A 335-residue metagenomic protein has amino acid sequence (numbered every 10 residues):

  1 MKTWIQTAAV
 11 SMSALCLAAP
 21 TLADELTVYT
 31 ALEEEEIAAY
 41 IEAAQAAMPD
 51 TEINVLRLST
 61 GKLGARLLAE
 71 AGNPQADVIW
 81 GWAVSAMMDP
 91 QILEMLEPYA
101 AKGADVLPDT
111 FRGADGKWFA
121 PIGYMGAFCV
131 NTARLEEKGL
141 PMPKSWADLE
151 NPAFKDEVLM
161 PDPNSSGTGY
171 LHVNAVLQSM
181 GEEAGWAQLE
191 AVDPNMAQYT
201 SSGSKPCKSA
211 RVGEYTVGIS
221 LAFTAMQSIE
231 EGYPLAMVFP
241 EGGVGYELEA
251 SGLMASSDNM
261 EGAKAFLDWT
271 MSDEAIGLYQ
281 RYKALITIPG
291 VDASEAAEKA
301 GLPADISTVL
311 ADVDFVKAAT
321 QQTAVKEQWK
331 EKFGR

Functional and structural regions predicted by a protein language model:
A19-A23: Sec/Tat signal peptide C-region and signal peptidase I cleavage site
T27-N54, F128: Short, polar/charged alpha-helical segment
A31-A38, G61, Q75-E214: Extracytoplasmic ligand-binding site segments that recognize negatively charged/polar headgroups
S85-D89, R211, Y215-P234: A ligand-binding cleft/hinge motif common to bilobed small-molecule-binding domains
L96-G103, W118-F119, A147, V217 (+2 more regions): Short beta-strand->loop
D109, Q188-D193, Y199-T200, E231-A255 (+1 more regions): Periplasmic-binding protein-like
C129-R134, V173-N174, E247-N259, L278-R281: A bilobed periplasmic-binding-protein/Venus flytrap-type ligand-binding module shared by bacterial periplasmic
M254-D312: Mature extracytoplasmic/periplasmic domains
